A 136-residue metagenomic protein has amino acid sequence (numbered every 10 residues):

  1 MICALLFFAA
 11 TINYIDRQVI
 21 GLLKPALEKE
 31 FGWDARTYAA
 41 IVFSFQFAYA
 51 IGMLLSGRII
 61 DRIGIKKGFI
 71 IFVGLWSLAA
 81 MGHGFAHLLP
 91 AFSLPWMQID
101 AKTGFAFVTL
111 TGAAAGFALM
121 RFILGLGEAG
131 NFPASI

Functional and structural regions predicted by a protein language model:
M1-F7, L110-A118: Primarily residues marking transmembrane-helix entry/exit sites
I2-A35, P90, N131: Extracytoplasmic
Q18, Q46-L54, A129: Residue-level signature of mid-helix packing/kink "hotspots" within the transmembrane helices of 12-pass Major
L23-I51, W96-A115: Extracellular/periplasmic helix-loop-helix junction of adjacent transmembrane segments in MFS-like secondary
G52-I65: Helix-to-loop junctions at the C-terminal end of transmembrane segments in multipass secondary transporters
I65-I71: Juxtamembrane helix-start motifs in multi-pass secondary transporters
G74-L110: C-terminal ends and interior cores of transmembrane alpha-helices in multi-pass membrane transporters/permeases
G116-I136: Cytoplasmic helix-loop-helix junction between adjacent transmembrane helices in 12-TM secondary transporters
